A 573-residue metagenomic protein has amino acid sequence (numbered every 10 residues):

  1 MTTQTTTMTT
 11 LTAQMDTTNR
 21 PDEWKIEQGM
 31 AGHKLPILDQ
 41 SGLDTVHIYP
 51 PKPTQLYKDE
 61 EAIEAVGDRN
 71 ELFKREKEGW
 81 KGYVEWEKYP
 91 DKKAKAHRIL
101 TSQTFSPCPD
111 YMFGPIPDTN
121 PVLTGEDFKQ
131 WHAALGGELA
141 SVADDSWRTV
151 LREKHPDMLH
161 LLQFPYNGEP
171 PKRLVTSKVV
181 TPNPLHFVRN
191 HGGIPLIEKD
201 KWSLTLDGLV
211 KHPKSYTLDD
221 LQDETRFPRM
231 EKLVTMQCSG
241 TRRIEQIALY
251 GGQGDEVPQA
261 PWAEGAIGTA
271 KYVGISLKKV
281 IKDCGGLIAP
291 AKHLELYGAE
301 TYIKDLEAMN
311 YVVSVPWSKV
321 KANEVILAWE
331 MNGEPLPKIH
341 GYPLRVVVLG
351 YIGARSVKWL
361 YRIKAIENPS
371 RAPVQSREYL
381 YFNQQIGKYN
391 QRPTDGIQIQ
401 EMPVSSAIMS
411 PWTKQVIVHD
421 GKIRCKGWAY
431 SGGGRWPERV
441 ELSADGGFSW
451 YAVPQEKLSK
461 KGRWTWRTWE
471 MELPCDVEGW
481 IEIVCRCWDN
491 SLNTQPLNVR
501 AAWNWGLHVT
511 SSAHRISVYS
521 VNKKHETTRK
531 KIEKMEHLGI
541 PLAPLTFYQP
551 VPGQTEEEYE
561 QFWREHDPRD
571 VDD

Functional and structural regions predicted by a protein language model:
T2-T3, T9-T205, V210-P228, A270 (+1 more regions): Extended, aromatic/histidine-rich regions of cofactor-dependent oxidoreductases associated with respiratory
R229-A266: Short, conserved helix/loop micro-motifs enriched in His/Cys and acidic residues
